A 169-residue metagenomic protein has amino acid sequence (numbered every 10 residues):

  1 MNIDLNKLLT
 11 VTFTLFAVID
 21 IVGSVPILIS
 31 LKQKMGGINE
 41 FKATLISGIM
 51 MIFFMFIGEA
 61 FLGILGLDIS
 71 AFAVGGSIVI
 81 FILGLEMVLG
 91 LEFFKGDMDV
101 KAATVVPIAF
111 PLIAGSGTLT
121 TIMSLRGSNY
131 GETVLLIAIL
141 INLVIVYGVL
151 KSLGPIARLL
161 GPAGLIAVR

Functional and structural regions predicted by a protein language model:
M1-A17, G90-A109: Small-residue-enriched transmembrane helix starts and helix-helix packing motifs in multi-pass inner-membrane proteins
N6-G23, L67-I80, T133-V146: Structural signature of hydrophobic alpha-helical transmembrane segments
K7-F53: Juxtamembrane transmembrane-helix termini in multi-pass membrane transport proteins
V25-I27, V144-L159: Transmembrane alpha-helical segments of integral membrane proteins
K34-I46, Y130-L140, I166: Membrane-interface alpha-helices at helix entry/exit sites of multi-pass transporters
F41-M87: Membrane helix-loop-helix hairpins that form the core translocation module of multi-pass transporters
I46-F54, I80-F81, A103-T120, R169: Small-residue-rich segments of transmembrane alpha-helices in multi-pass membrane proteins, especially helix faces
P155-R169: Interfacial loop-to-transmembrane junctions
